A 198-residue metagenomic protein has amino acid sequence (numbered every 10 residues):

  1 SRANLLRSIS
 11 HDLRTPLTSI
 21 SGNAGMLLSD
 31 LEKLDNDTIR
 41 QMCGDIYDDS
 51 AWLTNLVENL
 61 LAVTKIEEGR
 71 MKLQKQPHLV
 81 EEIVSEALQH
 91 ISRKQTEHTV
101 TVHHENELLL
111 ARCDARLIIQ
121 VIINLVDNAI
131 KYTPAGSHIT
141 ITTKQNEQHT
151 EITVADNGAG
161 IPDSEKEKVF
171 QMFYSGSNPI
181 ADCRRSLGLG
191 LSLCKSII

Functional and structural regions predicted by a protein language model:
D48-L53: Short alpha-helical segment of the dimerization/phosphotransfer core of two-component systems
E68-L73, L110-C113: Conserved micro-motifs of the catalytic ATP-binding
Q74-L79, T99-L109: Conserved catalytic submotifs in the C-terminal HATPase_c
Q74-Q89, E151: A conserved beta-strand-to-alpha-helix junction within the catalytic ATP-binding
A129-I130: Short helix-loop "hinge" at the ATP-lid/N-box region of the Bergerat-fold HATPase_c
I161-F173: Short conserved segment of the HATPase_c
G190, C194: Short alpha-helical Gxxx[C/S/T] motif in the catalytic ATP-binding
